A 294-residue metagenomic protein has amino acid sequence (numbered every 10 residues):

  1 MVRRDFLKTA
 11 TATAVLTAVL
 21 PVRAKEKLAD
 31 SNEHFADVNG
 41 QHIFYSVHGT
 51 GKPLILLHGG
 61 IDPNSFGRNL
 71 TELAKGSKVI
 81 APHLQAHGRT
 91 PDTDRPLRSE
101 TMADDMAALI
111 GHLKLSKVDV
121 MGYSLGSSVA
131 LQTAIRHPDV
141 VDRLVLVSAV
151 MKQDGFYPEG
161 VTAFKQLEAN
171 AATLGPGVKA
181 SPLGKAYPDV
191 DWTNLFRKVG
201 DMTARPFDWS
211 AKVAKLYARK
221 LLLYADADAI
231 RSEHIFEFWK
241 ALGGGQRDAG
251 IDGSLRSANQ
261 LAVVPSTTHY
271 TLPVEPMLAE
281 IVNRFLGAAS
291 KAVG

Functional and structural regions predicted by a protein language model:
D5-A24: N-terminal export signals
Q41-R89: Conserved HGGG/HGGXW glycine-rich cap/lid loop of the alpha/beta-hydrolase fold
A81-M121: Active-site loop/oxyanion-hole signature of alpha/beta-hydrolase fold enzymes
L131, I135-R136, L144-V178: Flexible "cap/lid" loop of the alpha/beta hydrolase fold
R197-K212: Active-site nucleophile elbow and catalytic-triad environment of alpha/beta-hydrolase enzymes
L216, L222-Y224: Short beta-strand/loop motif that positions the catalytic acidic residue of the alpha/beta-hydrolase fold
A229-Q260, V264-P265: Conserved loop-alpha-helix segment in the C-terminal half of the alpha/beta-hydrolase fold that carries the catalytic
S257-G294: Catalytic active-site module of serine/aspartate enzymes centered on a nucleophile-bearing elbow/loop
